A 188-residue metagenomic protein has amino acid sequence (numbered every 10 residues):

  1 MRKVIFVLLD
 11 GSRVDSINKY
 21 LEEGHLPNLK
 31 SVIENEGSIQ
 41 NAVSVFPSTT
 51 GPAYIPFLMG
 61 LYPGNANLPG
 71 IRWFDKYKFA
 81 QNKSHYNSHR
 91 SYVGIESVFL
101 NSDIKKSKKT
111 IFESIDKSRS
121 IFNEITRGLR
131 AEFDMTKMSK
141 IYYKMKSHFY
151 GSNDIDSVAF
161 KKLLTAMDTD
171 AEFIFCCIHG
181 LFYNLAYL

Functional and structural regions predicted by a protein language model:
M1-I5: Extreme N-terminal starter segment of soluble prokaryotic enzymes
F6, L188: Metal-dependent active-site segment of extracytoplasmic phospho-/sulfohydrolases and closely related
L9-S12, H179: DG-centered beta-turn motif at the end of beta-strands
S12, G37-N41, V98, K146: A near-ubiquitous, low-amplitude feature marking generic local secondary-structure context
S12, L26-S31, K146-F149: N-terminal start-of-chain detector that recognizes signal peptides and the immediate post-cleavage beginning
N18-A66: Short, structured active-site-proximal loop/turn typified by the sulfatase FGly-forming signature C/S-X-P-X-R
Y54-Y187: His/Asp/Glu-rich, glycine-adjacent segments that coordinate divalent cations and/or stabilize oxyanion chemistry on
